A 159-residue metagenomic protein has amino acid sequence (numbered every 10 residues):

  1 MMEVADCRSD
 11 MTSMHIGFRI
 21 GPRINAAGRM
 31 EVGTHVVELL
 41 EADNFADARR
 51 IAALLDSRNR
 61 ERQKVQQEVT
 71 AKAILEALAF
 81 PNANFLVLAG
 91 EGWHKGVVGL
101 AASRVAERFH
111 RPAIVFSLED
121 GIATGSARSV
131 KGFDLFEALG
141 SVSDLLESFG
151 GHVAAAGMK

Functional and structural regions predicted by a protein language model:
M1-K159: Hydrophobic helix-and-loop "lid/oligomerization" segment in the mid-to-C-terminal part of catalytic domains
